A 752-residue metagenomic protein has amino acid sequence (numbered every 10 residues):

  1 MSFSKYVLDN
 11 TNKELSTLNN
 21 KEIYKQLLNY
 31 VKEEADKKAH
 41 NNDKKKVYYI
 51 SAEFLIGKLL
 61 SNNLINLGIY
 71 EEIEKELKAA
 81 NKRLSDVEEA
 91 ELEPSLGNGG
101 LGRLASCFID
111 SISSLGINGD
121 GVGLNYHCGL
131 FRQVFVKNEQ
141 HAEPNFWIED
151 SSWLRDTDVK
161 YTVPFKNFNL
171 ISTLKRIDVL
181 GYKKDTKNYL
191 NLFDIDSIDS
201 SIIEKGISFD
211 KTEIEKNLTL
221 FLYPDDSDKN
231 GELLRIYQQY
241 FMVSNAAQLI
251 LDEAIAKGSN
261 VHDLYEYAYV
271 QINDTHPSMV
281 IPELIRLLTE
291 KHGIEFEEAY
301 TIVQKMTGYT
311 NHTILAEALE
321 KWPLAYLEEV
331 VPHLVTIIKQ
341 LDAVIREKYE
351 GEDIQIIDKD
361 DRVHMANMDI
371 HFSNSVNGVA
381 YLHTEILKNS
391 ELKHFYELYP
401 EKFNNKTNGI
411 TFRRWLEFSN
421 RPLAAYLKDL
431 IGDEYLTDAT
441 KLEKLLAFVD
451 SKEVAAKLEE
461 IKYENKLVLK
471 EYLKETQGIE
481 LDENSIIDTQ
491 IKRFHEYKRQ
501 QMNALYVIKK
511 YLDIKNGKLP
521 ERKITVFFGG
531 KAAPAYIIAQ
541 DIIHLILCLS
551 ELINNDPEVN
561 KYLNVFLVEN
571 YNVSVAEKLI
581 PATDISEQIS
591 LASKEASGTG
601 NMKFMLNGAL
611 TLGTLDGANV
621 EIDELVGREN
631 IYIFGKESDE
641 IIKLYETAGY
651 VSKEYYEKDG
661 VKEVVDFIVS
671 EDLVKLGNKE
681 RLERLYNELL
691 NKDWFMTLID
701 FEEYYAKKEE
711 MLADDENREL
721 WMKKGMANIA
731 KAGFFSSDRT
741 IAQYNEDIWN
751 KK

Functional and structural regions predicted by a protein language model:
M1-K752: A conserved ligand/cofactor-binding region detector
